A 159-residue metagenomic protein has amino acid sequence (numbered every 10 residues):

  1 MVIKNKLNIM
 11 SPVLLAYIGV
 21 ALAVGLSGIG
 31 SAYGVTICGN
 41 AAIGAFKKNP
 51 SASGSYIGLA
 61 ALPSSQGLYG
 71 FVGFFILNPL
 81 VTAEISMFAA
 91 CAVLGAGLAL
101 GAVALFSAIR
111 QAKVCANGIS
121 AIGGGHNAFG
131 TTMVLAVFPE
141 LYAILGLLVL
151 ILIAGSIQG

Functional and structural regions predicted by a protein language model:
I3-G159: Hydrophobic, small-residue-rich transmembrane alpha-helices and their short perimembrane loops in multi-pass membrane
